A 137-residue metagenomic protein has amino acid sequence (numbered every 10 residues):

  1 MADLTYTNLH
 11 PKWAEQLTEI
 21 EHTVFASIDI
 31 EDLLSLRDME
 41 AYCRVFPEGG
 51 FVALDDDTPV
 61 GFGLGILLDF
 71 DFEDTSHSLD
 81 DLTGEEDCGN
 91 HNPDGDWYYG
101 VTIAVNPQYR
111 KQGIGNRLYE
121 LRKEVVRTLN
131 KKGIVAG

Functional and structural regions predicted by a protein language model:
A2-L4, T58-F62, Y98: Glycine-rich phosphate/pyrophosphate-binding loop shared by adenosine-nucleotide-utilizing enzymes
D3-L17: A short beta-loop-alpha structural element at the N-terminal edge of CoA-dependent acyl/N-acetyltransferase catalytic
L9, I103-V105: Hydrophobic adenine-recognition pocket in adenosine-nucleotide-binding enzymes
E19-L34, Y42: Helix-loop element at the rim of GNAT/NAT acetyltransferase active sites that forms part of the acceptor-substrate
A41-V52, I66-T75: A short helix-loop-beta-strand connector motif used in the catalytic cores of GNAT acetyltransferases and, in some
G49-G63, S78-L79: Conserved beta-hairpin
G63-T102, A136: Conserved acyl-donor/pantetheine-binding loop and adjacent beta-alpha core of acyl/acetyltransferases and related
V105, K111-V126, V135-A136: Conserved acetyl-CoA-binding loop-helix of GNAT-fold acetyltransferases
